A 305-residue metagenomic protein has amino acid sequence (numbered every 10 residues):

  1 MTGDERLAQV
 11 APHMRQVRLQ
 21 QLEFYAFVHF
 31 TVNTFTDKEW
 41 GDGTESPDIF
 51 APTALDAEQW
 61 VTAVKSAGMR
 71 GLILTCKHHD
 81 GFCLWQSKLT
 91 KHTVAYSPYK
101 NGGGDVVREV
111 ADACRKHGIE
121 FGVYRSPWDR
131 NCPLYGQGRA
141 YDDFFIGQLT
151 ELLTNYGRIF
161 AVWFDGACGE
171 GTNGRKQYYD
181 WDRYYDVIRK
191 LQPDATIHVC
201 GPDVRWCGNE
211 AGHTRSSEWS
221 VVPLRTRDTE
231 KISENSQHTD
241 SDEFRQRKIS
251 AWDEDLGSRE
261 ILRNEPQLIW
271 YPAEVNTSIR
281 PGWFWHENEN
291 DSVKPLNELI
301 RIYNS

Functional and structural regions predicted by a protein language model:
M1-S305: Mature catalytic domains of secreted/periplasmic carbohydrate-active enzymes
